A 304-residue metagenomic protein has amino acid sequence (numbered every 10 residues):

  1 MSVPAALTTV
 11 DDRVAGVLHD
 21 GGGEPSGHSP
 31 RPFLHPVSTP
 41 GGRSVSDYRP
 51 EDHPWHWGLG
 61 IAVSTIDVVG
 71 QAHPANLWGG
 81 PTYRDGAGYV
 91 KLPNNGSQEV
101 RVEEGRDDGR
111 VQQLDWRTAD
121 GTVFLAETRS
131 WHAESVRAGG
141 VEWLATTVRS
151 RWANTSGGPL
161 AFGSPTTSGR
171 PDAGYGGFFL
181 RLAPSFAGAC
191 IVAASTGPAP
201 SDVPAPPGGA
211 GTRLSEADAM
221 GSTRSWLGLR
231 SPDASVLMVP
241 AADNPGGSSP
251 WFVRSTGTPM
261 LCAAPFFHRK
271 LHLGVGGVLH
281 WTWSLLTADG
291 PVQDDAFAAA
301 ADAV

Functional and structural regions predicted by a protein language model:
M1-I66, P159, G163, L286-V292 (+1 more regions): Beta-strand-rich N-terminal accessory domains
L18-V37, G139-V192: Acidic (Asp/Glu-rich), glycine- and aromatic
S26-W78, A194-G197, P204, A210-G221 (+1 more regions): Extracellular/lumen-exposed scaffold segments
G60-E142: Extended, loop-rich substrate-binding clefts of extracytoplasmic carbohydrate-active enzymes
D107-V111, W143-T147, G276-T282: Intrinsic-disorder/low-complexity, polar/charged segments enriched in Ser/Thr/Lys/Arg/Asp/Glu/Gln
Q113-D115, S130, R149-A153, F179-R181 (+1 more regions): Residue-level recognition of well-ordered beta-strand positions that form the cores of beta-sheet-rich folds across
G158-G246: Active-site/ligand-binding surface loops and adjacent short beta/alpha elements that line catalytic pockets across
V236-V304: Beta-strand-rich recognition/accessory modules
